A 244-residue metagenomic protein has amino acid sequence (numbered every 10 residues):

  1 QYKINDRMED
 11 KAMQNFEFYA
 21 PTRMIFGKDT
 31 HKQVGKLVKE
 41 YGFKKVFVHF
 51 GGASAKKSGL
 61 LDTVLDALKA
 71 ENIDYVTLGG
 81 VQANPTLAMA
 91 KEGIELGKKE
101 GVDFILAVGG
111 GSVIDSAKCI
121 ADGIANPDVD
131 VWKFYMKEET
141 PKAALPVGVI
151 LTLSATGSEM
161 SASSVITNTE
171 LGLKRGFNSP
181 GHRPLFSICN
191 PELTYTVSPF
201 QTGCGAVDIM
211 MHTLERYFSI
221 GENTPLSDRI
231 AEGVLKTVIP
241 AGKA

Functional and structural regions predicted by a protein language model:
Q1-A12: Short, Lys/Arg-enriched N-terminal segments with co-localized hydrophobic residues within the first ~10-30 amino acids
A12-F104: ATP/NTP phosphate-donor binding region
T22-G27, K56, Q82-P85, S112 (+5 more regions): Catalytic cores of large soluble enzymes that bind and process phosphate-bearing ligands
G35, D62-L65, V76, K91-I94 (+3 more regions): Predominant activation on well-ordered alpha-helical scaffold segments within soluble catalytic domains
K57-L61, A117, S158-E159, G203: Alpha-helix N-cap/helix-start motif
A88-C189: Glycine/threonine-rich beta-strand-loop-alpha-helix active-site module that forms ligand/phosphate-binding
S163-A244: Carboxylate- and glycine-rich phosphate/diphosphate-binding segment that chelates Mg2+/Mn2+
